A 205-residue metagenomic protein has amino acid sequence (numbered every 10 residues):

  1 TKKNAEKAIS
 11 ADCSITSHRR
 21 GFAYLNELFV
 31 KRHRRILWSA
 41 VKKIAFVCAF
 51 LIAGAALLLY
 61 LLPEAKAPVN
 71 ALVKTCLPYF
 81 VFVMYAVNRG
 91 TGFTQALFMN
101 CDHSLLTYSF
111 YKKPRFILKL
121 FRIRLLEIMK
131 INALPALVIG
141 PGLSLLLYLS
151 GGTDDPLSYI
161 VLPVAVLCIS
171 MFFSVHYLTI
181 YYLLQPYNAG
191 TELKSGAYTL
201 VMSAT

Functional and structural regions predicted by a protein language model:
T1-T107, F116-T205: Hydrophobic alpha-helical transmembrane segments of membrane proteins
